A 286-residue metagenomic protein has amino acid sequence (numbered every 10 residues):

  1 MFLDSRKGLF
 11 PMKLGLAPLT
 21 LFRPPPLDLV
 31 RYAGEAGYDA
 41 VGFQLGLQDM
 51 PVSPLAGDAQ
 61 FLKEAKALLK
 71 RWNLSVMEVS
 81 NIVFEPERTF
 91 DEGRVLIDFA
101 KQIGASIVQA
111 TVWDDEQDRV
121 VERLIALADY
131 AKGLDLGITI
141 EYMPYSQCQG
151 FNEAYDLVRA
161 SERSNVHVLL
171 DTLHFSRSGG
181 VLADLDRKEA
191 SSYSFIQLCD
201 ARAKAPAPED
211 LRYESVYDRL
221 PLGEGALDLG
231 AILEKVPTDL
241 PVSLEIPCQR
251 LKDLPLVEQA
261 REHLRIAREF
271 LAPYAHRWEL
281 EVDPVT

Functional and structural regions predicted by a protein language model:
F2-G15, F22-A40, K70, K101-G104 (+2 more regions): Histidine-acidic metal/acid-base catalytic patches
L3, L68-S75, F84-V168, R177 (+1 more regions): Active-site acidic/histidine proton-transfer and metal-coordination neighborhood in alpha/beta enzyme cores
A17-L21, Q44-Q48, N81-F84, T111-D115 (+4 more regions): Active-site beta-loop-alpha junctions enriched in small/polar residues
D39-G46, S75-S80, S106-Q109: Short, well-structured secondary-structure segments
G42-K66: Glycine-rich, proline-tolerant flexible connector loops at the mouths of alpha/beta enzymes
S53-F61, R88-V95, D115-E122, S146-Q149 (+3 more regions): Alpha-helix N-cap and loop-to-helix initiation/capping positions
D58-R71, R123-G133, D184-L185, A231-K235: Catalytic-core regions built around general acid/base machinery
